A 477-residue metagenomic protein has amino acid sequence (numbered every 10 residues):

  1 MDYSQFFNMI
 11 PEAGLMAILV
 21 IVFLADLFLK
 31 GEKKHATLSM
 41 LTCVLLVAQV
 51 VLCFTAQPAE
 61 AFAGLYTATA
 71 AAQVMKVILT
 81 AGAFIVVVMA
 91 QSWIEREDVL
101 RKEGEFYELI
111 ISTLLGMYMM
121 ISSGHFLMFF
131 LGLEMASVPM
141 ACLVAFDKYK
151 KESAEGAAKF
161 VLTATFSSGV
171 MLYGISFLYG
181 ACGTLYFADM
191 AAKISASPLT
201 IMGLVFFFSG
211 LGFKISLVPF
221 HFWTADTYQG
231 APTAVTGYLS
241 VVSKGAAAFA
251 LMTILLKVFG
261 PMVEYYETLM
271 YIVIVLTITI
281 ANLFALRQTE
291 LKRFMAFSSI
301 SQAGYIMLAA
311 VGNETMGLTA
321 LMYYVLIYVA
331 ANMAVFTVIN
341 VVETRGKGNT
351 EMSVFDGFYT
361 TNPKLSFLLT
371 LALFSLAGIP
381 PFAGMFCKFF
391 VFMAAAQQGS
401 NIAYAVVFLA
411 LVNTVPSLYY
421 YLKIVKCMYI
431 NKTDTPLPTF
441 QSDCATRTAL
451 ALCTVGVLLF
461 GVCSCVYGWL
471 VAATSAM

Functional and structural regions predicted by a protein language model:
M1-M477: Alpha-helical transmembrane segments of multi-pass membrane proteins predominantly involved in bioenergetics
